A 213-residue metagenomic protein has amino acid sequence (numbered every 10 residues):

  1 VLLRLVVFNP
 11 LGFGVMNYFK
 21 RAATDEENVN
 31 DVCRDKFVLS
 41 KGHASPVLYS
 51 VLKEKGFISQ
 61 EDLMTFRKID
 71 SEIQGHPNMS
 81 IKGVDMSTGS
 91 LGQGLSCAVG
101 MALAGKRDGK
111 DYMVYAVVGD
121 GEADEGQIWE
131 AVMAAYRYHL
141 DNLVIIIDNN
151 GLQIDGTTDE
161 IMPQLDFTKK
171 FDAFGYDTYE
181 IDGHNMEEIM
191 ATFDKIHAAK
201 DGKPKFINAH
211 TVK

Functional and structural regions predicted by a protein language model:
V1-S45, L52: N-terminal amphipathic, basic-rich helices that act as targeting or association modules
L2, L63, F206: Flexible, glycine/charged-enriched surface loops at secondary-structure junctions
R4-G12, K41, S45, S59 (+4 more regions): Generic structural signal for well-ordered, non-membrane alpha-helical segments in soluble metabolic enzymes
R21-F37, G75-K213: Glycine-rich ThDP/TPP pyrophosphate-binding loop and its adjacent helix/strand module within ThDP-dependent enzymes
H43, E72, N149: Short, flexible active-site-adjacent loop segments at beta-strand->alpha-helix junctions, enriched in small/polar
A44-V47, D124: Short phosphate-engaging motifs
Y49-I58: Alpha-helical support elements that line or immediately flank enzyme active sites and cofactor-binding pockets
I58-I81: Anionic-ligand anchoring segments at beta-strand to alpha-helix junctions in alpha/beta enzyme folds, i.e., glycine
